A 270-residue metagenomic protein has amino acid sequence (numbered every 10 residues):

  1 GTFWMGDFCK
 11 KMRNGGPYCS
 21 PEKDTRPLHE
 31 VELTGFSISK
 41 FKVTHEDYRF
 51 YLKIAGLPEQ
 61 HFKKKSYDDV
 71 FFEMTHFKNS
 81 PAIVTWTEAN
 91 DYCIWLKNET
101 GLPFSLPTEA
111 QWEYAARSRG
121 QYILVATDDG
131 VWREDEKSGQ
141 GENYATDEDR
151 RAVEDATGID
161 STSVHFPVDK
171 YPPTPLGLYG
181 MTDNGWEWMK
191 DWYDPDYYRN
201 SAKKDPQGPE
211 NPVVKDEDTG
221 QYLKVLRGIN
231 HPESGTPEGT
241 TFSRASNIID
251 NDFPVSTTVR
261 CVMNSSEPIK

Functional and structural regions predicted by a protein language model:
G1-K63, V84-T87, D183: A short glycine-rich, aromatic-capped structural motif
T2-W4, F8-Y18, S66, V70-H76 (+2 more regions): Functional-site microenvironments in short loops/helix caps that host divalent-cation chemistry
D7, L52, K190, M263-S265: Residue-level signal for short segments within beta-strands and strand-turn junctions of well-structured beta-sheet
P27-E30, L176-G177, D250: Short, surface-exposed beta-strand/loop micro-motifs that present aromatic residues
E30-T34, V164, S243-A245: Flexible glycine/proline-enriched surface loops and loop-helix/loop-strand junctions
S37-S39, W95, R260-V262: Residues within well-ordered beta-strands of beta-sheet-rich folds
I54-Q60, L96-S105, I269-K270: Surface-exposed helix-capping loop/turn segments at secondary-structure junctions
P254-I269: Short, structured beta-strand segments at or near domain termini in extracellular proteins/domains
